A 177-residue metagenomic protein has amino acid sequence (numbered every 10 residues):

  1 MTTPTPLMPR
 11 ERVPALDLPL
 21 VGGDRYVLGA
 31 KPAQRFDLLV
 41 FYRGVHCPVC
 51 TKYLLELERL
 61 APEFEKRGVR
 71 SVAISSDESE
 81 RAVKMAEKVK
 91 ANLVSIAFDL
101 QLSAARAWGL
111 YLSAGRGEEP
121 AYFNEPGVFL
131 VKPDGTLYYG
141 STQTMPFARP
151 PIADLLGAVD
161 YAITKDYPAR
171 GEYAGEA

Functional and structural regions predicted by a protein language model:
M1-A177: Chalcogenol-based redox active-site neighborhoods
